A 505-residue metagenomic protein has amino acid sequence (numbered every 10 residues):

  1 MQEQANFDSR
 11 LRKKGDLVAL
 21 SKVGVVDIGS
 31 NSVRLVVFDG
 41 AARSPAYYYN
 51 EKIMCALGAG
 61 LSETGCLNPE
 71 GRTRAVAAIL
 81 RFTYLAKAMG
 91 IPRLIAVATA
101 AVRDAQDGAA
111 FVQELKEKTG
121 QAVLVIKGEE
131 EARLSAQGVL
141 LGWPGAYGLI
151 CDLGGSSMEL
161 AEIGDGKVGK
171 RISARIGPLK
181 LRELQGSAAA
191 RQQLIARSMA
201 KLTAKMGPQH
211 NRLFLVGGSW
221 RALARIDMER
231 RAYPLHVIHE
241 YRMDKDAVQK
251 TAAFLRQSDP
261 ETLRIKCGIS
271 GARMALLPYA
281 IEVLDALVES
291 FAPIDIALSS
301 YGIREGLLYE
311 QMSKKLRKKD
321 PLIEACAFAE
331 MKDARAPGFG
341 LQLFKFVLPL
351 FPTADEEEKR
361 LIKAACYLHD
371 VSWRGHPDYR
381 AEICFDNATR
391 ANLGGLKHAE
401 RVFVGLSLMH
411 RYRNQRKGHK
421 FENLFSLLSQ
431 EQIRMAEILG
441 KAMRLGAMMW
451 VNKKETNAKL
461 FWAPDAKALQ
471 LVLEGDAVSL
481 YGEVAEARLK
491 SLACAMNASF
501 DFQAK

Functional and structural regions predicted by a protein language model:
M1-K22: Non-catalytic pre-domain segments flanking phosphatase-related domains
L17-A46: N-terminal basic/disordered segments at the start of proteins
V23, V37-G40, A56, G60-I91 (+8 more regions): Helical "lid/coupling" subdomains associated with nucleotide-phosphate turnover
V26-S32, C151-S157, V216-S219, S300: A short acidic Gly-Thr/Ser loop motif
G29, A98-T99: A secondary-structure boundary/capping signal
Y49-I53: Short amphipathic
M496-K505: A short amphipathic beta-strand at an alpha->beta junction
